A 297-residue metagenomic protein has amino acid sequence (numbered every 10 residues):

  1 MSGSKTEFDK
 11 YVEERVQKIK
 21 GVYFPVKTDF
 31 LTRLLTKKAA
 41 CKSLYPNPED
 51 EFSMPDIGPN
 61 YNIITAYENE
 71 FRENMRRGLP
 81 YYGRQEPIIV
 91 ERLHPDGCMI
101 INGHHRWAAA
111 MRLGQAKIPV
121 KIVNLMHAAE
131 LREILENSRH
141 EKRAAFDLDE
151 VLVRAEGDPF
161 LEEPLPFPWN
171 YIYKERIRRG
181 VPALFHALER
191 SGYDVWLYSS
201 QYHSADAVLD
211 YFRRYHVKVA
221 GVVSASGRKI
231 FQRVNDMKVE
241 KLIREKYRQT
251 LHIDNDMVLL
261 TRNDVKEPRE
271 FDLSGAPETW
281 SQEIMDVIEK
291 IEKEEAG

Functional and structural regions predicted by a protein language model:
M1-P55, A145: Hydrophobic, helix-prone linear segments
E7, Y11, C41-M99: Short alpha-helix boundary/capping and kink motifs at helix termini
I64-R76, K174-L184, A205-D206, S281-I284: Well-ordered, non-membrane alpha-helical segments in soluble/globular domains
R84-E133: A short, basic-hydrophobic beta/loop patch
P95, R106, V151-L152, Y202-S204 (+1 more regions): Short, solvent-exposed loop/turn segments at secondary-structure junctions
P95-M99, R190-L197, R248-T250: Short active-site oxyanion
S138-I230: Alpha-helical substrate-recognition element adjacent to the catalytic core
H203-G297: C-terminal cap/substrate-recognition subdomain and adjoining C-terminal extension of metal-dependent phosphatase-like
